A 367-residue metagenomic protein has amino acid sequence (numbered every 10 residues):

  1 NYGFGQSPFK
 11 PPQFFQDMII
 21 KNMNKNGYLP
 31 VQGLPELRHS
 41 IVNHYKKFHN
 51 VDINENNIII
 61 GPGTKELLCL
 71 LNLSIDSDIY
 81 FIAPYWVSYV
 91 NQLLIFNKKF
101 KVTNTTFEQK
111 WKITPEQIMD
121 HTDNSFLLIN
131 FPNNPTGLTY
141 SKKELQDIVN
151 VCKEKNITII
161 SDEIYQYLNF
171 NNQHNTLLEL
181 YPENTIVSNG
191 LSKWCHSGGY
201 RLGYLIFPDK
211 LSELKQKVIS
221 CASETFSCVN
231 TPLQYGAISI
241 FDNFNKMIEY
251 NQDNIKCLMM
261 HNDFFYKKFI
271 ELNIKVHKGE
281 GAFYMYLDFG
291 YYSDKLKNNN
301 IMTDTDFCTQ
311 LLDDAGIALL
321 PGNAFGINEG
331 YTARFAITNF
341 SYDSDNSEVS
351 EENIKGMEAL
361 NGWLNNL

Functional and structural regions predicted by a protein language model:
N1-G63, F241-F244, D343, L367: N-terminal small-domain helix-loop-helix segment of the aminotransferase-like
D17, E183-K256, Y266-F269, E358 (+1 more regions): Conserved core segment of the aminotransferase class I/II
D52-I58, S77-D78, E183-N184: Short acidic capping loops at alpha-helix termini that bridge into adjacent secondary structure
S74-L93, V349: Conserved PLP-anchoring active-site segment centered on the Schiff-base-forming lysine
F81, V102, I159-S161, A237 (+1 more regions): Hydrophobic residues in well-ordered beta-strands that form the structural core
T105-Q173: Active-site phosphate-binding strand-loop segment of PLP-dependent enzymes
I238, Q252-Y266, I270, K275-D294 (+1 more regions): Conserved glycine-rich beta-strand-loop-beta hairpin in the small C-terminal domain of fold type I
K297-I301, Q310-L319, F325-L367: PLP-dependent enzyme catalytic core of the Aspartate aminotransferase-like
